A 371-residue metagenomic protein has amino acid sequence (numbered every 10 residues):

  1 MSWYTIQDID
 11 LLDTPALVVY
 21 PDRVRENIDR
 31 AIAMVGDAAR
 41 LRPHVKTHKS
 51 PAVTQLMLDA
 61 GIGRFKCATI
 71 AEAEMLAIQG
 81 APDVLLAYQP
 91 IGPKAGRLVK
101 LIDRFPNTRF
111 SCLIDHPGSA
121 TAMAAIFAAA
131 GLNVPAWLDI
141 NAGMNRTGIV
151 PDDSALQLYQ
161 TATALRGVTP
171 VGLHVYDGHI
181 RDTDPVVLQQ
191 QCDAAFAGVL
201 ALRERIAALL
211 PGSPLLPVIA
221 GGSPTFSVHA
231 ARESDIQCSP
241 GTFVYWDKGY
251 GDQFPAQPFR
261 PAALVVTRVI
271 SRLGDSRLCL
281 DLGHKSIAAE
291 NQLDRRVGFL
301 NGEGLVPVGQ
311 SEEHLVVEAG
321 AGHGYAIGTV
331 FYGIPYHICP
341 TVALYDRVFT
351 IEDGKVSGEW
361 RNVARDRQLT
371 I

Functional and structural regions predicted by a protein language model:
M1-V19: Generic N-terminal amphipathic, Lys/Arg-enriched alpha-helix
S2-Y4, R23-V53, K66: N-terminal glycine-rich anion-binding loops that anchor highly charged ligand groups
V24, K46, L76, L138 (+5 more regions): Conserved, mostly hydrophobic/aromatic
H44-R181: Active-site-proximal beta-alpha core segment in soluble small-molecule metabolic enzymes
I126, P135, N141-P255: Active-site loop/helix belt of alpha/beta enzymes
P224-G302: Active-site loop ensemble at the mouth of alpha/beta enzyme cores that anchors a bound cofactor
L273-I371: C-terminal accessory subdomain/extension
